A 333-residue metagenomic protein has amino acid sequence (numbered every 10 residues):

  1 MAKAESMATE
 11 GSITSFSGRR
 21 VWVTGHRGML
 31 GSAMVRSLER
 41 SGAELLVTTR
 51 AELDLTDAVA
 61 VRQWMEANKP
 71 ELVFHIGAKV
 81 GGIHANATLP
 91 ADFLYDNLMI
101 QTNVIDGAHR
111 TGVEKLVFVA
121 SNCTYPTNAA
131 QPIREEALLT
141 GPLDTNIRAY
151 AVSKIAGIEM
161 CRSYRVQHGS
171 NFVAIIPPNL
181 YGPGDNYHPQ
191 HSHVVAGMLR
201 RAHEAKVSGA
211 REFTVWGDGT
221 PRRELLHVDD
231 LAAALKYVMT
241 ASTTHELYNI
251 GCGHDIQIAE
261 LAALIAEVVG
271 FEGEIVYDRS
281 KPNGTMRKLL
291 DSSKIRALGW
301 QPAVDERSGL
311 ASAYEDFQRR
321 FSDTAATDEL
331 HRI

Functional and structural regions predicted by a protein language model:
A2-K79, R320-F321, H331-I333: N-terminal Rossmann/SDR dinucleotide-binding element
G25, A33, S37-R40, E204-I333: C-terminal substrate-binding subdomain of Rossmann-fold SDR/epimerase-dehydratase oxidoreductases
D54, T124-P126, A149, V173-A196 (+1 more regions): Flexible, glycine-rich beta-alpha linker
A58-L98, G107-R110: NAD(P)H-binding glycine-rich loop region in Rossmannoid oxidoreductase-like domains and their noncatalytic homologs
I100, V104-A108, M160-C161, A234 (+1 more regions): Hydrophobic positions on the long internal alpha-helix of Rossmann-like NAD(P)-dependent oxidoreductase domains
T102-I147: Conserved Rossmann-fold NAD(P)-dependent oxidoreductase catalytic core, especially the SDR/UDP-sugar
K115, A120-S121, I158-N186, A196-M198 (+1 more regions): Conserved beta-loop-beta element that borders a ligand/cofactor-binding pocket
A149, S153-A156: Active-site helix of classical SDR
